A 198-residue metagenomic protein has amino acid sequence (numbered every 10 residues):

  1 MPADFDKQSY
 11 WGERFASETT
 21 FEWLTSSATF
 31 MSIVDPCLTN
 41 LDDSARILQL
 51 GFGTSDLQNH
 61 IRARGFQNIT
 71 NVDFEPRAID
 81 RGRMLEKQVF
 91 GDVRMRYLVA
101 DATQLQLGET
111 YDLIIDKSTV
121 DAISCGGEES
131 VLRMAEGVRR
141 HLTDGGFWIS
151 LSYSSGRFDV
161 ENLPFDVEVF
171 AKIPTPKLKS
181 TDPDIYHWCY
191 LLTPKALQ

Functional and structural regions predicted by a protein language model:
M1-T20, L24-A28: N-terminal, positively charged/glycine-rich alpha-helical extensions of SAM-dependent methyltransferases
L24-D43: Conserved alpha-helix/loop element of class I SAM-dependent methyltransferases that forms part of the SAM/SAH-binding
L48-Q104: Class I SAM-dependent methyltransferase SAM/SAH-binding core
T103-I114: A short acidic, Gly/Pro-enriched loop at the edge of an enzyme's catalytic core that lines a small-molecule cofactor
D112-E128: A short SAM/SAH-binding and catalytic strip from SAM-dependent methyltransferases
E129-D144: A short glycine-rich, Lys/Arg-flanked "PGG" loop and its adjoining helix->strand segment in the class I
G145-S152: Conserved beta-strand signature within the Rossmann-like core of class I S-adenosyl-L-methionine
R157-Q198: Class I S-adenosyl-L-methionine
